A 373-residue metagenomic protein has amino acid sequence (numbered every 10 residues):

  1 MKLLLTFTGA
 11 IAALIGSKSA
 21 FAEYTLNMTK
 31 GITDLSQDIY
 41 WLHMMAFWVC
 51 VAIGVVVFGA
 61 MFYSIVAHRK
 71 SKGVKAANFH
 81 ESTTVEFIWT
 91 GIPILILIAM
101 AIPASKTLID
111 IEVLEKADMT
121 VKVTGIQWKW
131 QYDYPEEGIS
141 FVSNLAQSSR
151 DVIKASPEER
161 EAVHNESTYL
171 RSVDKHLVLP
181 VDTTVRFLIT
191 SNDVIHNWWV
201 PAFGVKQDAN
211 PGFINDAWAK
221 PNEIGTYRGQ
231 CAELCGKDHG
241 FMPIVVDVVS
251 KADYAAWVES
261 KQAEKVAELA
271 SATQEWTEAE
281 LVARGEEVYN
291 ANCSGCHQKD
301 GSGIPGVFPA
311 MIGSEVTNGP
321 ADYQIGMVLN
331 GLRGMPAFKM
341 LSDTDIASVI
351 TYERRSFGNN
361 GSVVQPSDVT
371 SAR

Functional and structural regions predicted by a protein language model:
M1-A22: N-terminal secretory/membrane targeting signals
A22-M45, I65-A279, A283: Non-transmembrane, membrane-proximal soluble domains of secreted or membrane proteins
H43-G54: Alpha-helical transmembrane segments
G54-H68: Alpha-helical transmembrane segments
A232-G236, H297-G303, L329, T351-R355: Detector for the c-type heme attachment site
M242-D247, I304-A310: Short cysteine/histidine-rich zinc-coordinating motifs and their immediately flanking basic loops
K261-A291, P336-R373: Flexible coil segments in periplasmic/lumen-exposed cytochrome c-class electron-transfer proteins
E278-I304, I312-G313, N318-N330: Sequence/structural segment immediately N-terminal to covalent heme-attachment motifs in c-type and related
